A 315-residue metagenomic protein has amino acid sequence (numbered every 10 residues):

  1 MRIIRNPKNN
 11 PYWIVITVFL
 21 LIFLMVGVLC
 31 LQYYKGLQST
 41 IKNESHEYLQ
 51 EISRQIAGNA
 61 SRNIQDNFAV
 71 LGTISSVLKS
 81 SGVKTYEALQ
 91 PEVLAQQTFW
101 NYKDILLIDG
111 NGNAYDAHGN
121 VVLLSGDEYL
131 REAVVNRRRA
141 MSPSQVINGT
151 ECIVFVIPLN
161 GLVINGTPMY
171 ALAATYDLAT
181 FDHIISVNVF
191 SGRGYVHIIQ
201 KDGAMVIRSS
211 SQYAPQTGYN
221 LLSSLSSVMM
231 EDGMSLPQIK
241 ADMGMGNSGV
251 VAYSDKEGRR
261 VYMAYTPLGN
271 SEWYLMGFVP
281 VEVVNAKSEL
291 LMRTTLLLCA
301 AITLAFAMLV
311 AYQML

Functional and structural regions predicted by a protein language model:
M1-K8, S144: N-terminal sensory and localization modules of signal-transduction and trafficking proteins
P7-L20, R293-A300, Y312-Q313: Alpha-helical transmembrane segments and their helix-membrane boundary motifs
P11-V18, I22-K84: Juxtamembrane extracytoplasmic/periplasmic/luminal helical "stalk" adjacent to the first N-terminal
C30-K35, T294, L298, I302-L315: Cytosolic-side ends of inner-membrane transmembrane helices, especially those that anchor bacterial signal-transduction
T85-N101, A171-S223: Solvent-exposed, extracytoplasmic
P91, A117-V146, Y213-A252: Extracytoplasmic/periplasmic sensor domains and loops in membrane signaling proteins
T98-N101, I105, N111-N188, Y195: Extracytoplasmic/periplasmic ligand-binding sensor regions of membrane-associated signaling proteins
L225-L296: Extracellular/periplasmic juxtamembrane segments that couple receptor/chemosensory ectodomains to their
